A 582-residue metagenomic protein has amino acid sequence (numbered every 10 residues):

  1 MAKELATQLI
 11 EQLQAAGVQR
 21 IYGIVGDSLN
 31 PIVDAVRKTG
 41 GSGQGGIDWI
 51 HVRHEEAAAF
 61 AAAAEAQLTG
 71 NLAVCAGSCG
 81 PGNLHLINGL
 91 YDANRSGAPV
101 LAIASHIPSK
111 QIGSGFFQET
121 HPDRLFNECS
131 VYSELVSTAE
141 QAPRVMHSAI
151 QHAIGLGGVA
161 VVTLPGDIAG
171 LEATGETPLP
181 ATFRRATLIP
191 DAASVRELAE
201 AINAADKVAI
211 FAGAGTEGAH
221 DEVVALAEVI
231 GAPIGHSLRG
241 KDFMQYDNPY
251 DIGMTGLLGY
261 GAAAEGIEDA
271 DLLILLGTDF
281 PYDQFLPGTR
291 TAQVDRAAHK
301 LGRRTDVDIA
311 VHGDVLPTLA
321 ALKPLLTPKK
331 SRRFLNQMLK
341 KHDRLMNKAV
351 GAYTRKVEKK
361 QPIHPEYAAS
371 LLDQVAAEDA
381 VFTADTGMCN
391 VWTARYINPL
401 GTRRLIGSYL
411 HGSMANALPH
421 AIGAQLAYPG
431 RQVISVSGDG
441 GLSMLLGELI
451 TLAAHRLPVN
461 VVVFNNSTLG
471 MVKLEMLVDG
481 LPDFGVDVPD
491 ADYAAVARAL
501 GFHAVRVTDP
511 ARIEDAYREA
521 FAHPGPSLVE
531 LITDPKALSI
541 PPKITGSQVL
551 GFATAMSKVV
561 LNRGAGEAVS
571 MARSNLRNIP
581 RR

Functional and structural regions predicted by a protein language model:
M1-R333, L371, V375-E378, P458-V461 (+3 more regions): N-terminal alpha/beta PP-like core and its mobile active-site loop of ThDP/TPP-dependent enzymes
A2, H54, S114-F116, R185-E197 (+6 more regions): A general structural motif
A6, Q14, D27, I32-R37 (+3 more regions): Active-site diphosphate/adenylate-binding microenvironment
I24, I103, T163-P165, F211-G213 (+12 more regions): Generic beta-strand/beta-sheet core signal
I24-D27, W49-F60, C75-P81, S137-T138 (+5 more regions): Active-site nucleophile and cofactor-binding loops and adjacent substrate-binding regions of central metabolic enzymes
Q118, F285, A454-G546: Thiamine diphosphate
E140, T163-L164, G175-T177, E200 (+5 more regions): Phosphate/pyrophosphate-binding active-site segments
N416, H420-L457, F464: Catalytic phosphate/nucleotide-handling subdomain of diverse soluble enzymes
